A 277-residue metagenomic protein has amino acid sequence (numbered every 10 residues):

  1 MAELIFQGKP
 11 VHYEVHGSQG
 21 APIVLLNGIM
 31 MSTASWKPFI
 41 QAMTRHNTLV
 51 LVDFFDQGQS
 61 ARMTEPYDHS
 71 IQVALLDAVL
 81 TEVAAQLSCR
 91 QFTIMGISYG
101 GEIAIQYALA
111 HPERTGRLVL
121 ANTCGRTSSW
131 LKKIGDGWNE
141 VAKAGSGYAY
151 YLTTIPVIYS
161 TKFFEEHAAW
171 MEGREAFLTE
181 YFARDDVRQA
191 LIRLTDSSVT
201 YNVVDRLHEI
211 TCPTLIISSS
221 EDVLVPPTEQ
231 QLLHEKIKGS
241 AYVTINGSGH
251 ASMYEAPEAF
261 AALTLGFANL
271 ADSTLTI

Functional and structural regions predicted by a protein language model:
K9-R62: Conserved HGGG/HGGXW glycine-rich cap/lid loop of the alpha/beta-hydrolase fold
V50-M95, A262: Active-site loop/oxyanion-hole signature of alpha/beta-hydrolase fold enzymes
G96, G100, A104: Gly/Ala-rich beta-loop-alpha elbow adjacent to hydrolase catalytic centers
I105, L109, T115-S146, A190: Flexible "cap/lid" loop of the alpha/beta hydrolase fold
S129-L131, A149-R206: Conserved alpha/beta-hydrolase catalytic His-Asp/Glu region
V203, C212, P226-E235: Short alpha-helix in the alpha/beta-hydrolase fold that links the catalytic acid
I210, I216-S218, D222: Short beta-strand/loop motif that positions the catalytic acidic residue of the alpha/beta-hydrolase fold
S240-I277: Catalytic active-site module of serine/aspartate enzymes centered on a nucleophile-bearing elbow/loop
